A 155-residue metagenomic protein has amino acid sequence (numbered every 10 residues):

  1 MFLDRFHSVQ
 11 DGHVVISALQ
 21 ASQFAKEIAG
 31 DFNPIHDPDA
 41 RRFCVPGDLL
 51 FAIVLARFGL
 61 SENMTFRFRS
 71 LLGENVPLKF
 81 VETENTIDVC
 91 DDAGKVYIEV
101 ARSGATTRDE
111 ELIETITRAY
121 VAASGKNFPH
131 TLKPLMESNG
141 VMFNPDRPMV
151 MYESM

Functional and structural regions predicted by a protein language model:
M1-R42, N63, G73-V76, V81-P134: Catalytic strand-loop segment that frames the active site of acyl-thioester-processing enzymes
F43-T65, R118-M155: Active-site helix/loop of acyl-thioester processing domains in fatty-acid/polyketide metabolism, spanning hotdog-fold
